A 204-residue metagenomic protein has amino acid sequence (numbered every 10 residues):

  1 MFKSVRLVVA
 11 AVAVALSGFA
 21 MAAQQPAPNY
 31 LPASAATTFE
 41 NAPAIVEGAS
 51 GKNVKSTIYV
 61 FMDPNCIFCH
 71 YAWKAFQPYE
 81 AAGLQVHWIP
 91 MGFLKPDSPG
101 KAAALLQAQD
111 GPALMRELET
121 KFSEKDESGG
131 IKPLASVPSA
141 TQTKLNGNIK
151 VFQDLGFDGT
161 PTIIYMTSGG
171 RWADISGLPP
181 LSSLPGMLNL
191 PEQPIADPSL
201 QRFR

Functional and structural regions predicted by a protein language model:
F2, R6-K95, S136-G159, P180-R204: Extracytoplasmic thiol/disulfide redox context detector
D97-L184: Thiol/selenol-based redox catalytic cores and closely related redox-interacting motifs
